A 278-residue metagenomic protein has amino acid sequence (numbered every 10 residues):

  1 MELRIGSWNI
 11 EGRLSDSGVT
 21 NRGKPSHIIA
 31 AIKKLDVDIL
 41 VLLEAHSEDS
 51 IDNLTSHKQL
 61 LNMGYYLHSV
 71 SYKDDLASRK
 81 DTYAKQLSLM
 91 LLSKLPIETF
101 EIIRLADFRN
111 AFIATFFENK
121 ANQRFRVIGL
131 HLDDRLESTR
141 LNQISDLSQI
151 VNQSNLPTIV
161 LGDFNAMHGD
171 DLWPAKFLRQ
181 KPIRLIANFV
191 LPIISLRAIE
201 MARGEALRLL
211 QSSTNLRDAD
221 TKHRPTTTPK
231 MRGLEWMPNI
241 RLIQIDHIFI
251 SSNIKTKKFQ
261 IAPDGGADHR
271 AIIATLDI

Functional and structural regions predicted by a protein language model:
R4-I10, I28-N53, L92, A114-T115 (+4 more regions): Active-site beta-strand/loop signature of hydrolases that rely on acidic residues for catalysis
S7-P25, R135: Acidic/histidine-rich helix-loop elements that form or flank divalent-metal/phosphate-binding sites at the catalytic
D16-N21, R79-D81, R104, S138-L141 (+1 more regions): Short, solvent-exposed loop/turn segments at secondary-structure boundaries
R22-P25, T55, L141-L147, R203: Charged helix-capping and loop-helix junction motifs
D36, P96, R124-R126, N215 (+2 more regions): Short loop/turn motifs at secondary-structure junctions
I39, E44-L130: Structured beta-strand-rich core segments of catalytic domains in phosphoester-bond hydrolases
I51-D52, Y66-L91, H168, L172-A175 (+2 more regions): Active site of divalent-metal-dependent phosphoester/diester hydrolases
L105-R109, L136-T139, D264-R270: Solvent-exposed loop/turn segments connecting transmembrane beta-strands in outer-membrane beta-barrel proteins
